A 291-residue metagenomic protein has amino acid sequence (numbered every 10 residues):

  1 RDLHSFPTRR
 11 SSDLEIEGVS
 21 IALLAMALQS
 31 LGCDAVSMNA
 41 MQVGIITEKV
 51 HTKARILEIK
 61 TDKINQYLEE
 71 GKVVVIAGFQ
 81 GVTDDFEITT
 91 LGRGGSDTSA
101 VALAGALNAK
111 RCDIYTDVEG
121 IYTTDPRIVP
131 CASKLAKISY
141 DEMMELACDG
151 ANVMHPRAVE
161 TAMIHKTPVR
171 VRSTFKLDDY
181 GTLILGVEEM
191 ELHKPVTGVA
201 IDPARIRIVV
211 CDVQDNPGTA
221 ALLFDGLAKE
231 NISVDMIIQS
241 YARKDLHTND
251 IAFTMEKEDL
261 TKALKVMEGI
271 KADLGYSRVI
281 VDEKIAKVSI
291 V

Functional and structural regions predicted by a protein language model:
R1-T8, S289-V291: Short, intrinsically disordered, charge-balanced linker/junction segments flanking boundaries in proteins
S5, R9-V159, S240, T254 (+1 more regions): Nucleotide/pyrophosphate-binding catalytic subdomain
C33, T167, I232: Short phosphate-binding/catalytic loops that engage adenosine nucleotides
M38-A40, R172-T174, I237: Conserved beta-strand termini and adjacent loop/short-helix elements that scaffold enzyme active sites in alpha/beta
I76-A77, C148-D149, V153-A204: Phosphate/diphosphate-binding glycine-rich loops and adjacent basic-rich segments that engage nucleotide
R111-Y115, V169-V171, D235: Short hydrophobic alpha-helical runs that function as membrane-insertion/retention elements
Y180-V291: A conserved regulatory-domain signal marking ACT and ACT-like small-molecule sensing domains and adjacent regulatory
